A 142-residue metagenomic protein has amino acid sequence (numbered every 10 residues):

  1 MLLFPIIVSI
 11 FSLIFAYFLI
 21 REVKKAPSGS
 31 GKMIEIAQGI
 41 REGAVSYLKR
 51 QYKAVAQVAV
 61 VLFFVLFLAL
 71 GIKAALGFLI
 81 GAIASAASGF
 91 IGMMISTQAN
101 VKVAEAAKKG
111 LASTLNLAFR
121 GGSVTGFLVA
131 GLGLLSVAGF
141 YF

Functional and structural regions predicted by a protein language model:
M1-F142: Hydrophobic packing and interface segments
